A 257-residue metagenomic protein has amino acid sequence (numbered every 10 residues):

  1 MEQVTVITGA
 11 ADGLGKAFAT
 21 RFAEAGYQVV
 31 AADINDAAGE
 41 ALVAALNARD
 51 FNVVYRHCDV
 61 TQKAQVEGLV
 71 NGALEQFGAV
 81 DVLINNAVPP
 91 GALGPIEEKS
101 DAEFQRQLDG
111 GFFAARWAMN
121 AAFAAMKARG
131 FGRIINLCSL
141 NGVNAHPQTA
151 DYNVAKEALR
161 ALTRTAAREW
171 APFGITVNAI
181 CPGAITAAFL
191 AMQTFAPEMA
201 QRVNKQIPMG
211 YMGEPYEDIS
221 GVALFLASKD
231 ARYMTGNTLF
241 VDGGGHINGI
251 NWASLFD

Functional and structural regions predicted by a protein language model:
M1-V30, A166: Canonical Rossmann dinucleotide-binding motif of NAD(H)/NADP(H)-dependent dehydrogenases/reductases, specifically
L93, T235-D257: Short C-terminal tail/terminal secondary-structure segment of NAD(P)H-dependent dehydrogenase/reductase domains
E97, N144-A150, P172, K229: Active-site loop immediately N-terminal to the catalytic Tyr-X3-Lys motif of short-chain dehydrogenase/reductase
E97-R116, F131, I135, Y152 (+1 more regions): Catalytic Tyr-X3-Lys loop
M119, A155, T163: Active-site helix of classical SDR
A124, R168-P172, R232: Alpha-helical segment proximal to the catalytic Tyr-Lys
S139: Residue(s) in the substrate-gating loop at a strand-loop-helix junction that position the organic substrate next
A179, E198-M234, V241-G243: C-terminal helical subdomain
